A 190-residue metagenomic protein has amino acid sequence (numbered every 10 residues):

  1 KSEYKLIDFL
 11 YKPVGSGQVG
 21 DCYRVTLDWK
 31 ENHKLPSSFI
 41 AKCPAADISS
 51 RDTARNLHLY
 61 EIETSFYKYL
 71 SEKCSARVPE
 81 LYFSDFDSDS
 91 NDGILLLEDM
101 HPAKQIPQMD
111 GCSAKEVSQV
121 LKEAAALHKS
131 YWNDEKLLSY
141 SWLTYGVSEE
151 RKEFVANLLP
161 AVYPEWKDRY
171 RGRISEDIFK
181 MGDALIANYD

Functional and structural regions predicted by a protein language model:
K1-G93: Conserved NTP-binding catalytic cores of kinases and kinase-like/nucleotidyltransferase enzymes across multiple kinase
S2, P44-D47, H58, L97 (+3 more regions): Residue-level signal for well-ordered alpha-helical segments
E3, D8, E31-K34, E61-E63 (+9 more regions): Glutamate identity and glutamate-enriched acidic tracts
Q18-D28, G93-D99, E150-A161, D190: Short, charged low-complexity intrinsically disordered segments located at boundaries of structured domains
C22, R55-L57, L97, G111-S113 (+1 more regions): Generic preference for flexible, low-structure residues
Y67-K73, R77, S84, D99-A103 (+1 more regions): Mid-sequence acidic-hydrophobic segments that form the walls of catalytic/ligand-binding cavities or oligomerization
F83-Q119: Conserved structural core of kinase catalytic domains
K104-D190: ATP-dependent phospho-/nucleotidyl transfer catalytic cores
